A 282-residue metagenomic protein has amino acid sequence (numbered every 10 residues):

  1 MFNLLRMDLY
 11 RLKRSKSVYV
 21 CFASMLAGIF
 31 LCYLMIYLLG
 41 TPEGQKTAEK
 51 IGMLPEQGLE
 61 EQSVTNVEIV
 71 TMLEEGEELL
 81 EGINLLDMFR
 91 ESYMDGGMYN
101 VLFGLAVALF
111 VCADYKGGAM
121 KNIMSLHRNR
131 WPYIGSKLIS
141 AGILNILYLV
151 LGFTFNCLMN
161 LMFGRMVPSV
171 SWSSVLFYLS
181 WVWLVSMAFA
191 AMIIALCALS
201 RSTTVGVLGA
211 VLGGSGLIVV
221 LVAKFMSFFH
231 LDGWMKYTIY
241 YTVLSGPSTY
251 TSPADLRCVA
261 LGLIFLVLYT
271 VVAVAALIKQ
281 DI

Functional and structural regions predicted by a protein language model:
M1-M25: Aromatic- and glycine-rich beta-strand/loop motifs that create alpha-glucan
D8, I193-L196, L277: Transmembrane-helix signature of membrane-embedded glycosylation machinery that interfaces with polyprenol carriers
R11, I264-I282: Junction motif at the cytosolic side of a transmembrane helix
S15-K16, N129, R201-T203: Short loop-to-helix capping motifs
F22-F110, I134-T204, A210, G216-V219 (+1 more regions): Secretory targeting signals
V107-L126, R130: Transmembrane helix boundary and interhelical loop/hinge segments in multi-pass membrane proteins
I218-H230, V271, I278: Terminal transmembrane helical module of multi-pass membrane proteins
S227-S248: Short hydrophobic, aromatic-rich alpha-helical segments embedded in or entering the lipid bilayer of multi-pass
